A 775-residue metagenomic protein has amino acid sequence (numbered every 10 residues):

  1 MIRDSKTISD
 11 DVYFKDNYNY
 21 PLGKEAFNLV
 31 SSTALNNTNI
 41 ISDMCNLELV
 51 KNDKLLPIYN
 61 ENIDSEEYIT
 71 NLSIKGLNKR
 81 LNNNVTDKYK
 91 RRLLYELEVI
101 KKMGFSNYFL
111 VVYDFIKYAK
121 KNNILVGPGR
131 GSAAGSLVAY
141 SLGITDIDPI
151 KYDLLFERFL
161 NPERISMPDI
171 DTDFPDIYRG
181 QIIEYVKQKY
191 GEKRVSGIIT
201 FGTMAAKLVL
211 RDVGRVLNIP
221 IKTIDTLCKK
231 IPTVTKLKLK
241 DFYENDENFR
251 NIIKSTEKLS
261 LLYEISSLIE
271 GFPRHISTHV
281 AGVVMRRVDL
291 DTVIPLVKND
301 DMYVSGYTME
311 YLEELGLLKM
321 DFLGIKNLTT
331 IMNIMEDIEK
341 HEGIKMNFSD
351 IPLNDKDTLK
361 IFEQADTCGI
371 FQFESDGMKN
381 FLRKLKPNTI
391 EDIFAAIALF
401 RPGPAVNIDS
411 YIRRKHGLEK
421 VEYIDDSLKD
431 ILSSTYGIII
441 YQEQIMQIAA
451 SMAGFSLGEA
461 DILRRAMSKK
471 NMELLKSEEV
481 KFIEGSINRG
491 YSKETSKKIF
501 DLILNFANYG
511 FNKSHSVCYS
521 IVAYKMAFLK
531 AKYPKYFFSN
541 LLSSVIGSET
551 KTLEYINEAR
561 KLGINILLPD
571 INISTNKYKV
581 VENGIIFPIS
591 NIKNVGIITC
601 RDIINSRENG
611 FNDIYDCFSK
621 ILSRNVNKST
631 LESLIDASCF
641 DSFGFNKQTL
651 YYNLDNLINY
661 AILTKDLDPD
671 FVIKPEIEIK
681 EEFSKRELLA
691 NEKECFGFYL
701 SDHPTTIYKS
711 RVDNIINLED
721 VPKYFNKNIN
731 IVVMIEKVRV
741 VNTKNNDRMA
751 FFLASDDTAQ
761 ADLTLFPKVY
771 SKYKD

Functional and structural regions predicted by a protein language model:
M1-D43: Alpha-helix N-cap/helix-start capping residues at coil-to-helix junctions, especially the first residue of tandem
I2-D10, F14, L56, N60-D775: Noncatalytic, beta-rich nucleic-acid-contacting surfaces in large DNA/RNA-processing enzymes
T33-Y59, T203: Structural signature of the thiamine diphosphate
